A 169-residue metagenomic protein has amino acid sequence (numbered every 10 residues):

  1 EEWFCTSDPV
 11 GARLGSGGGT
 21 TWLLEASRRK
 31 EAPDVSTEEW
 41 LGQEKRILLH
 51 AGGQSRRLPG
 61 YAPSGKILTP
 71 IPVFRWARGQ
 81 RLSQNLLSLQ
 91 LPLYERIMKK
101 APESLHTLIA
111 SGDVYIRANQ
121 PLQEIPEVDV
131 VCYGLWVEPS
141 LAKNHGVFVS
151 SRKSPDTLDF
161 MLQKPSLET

Functional and structural regions predicted by a protein language model:
E1-T169: Unchanged
